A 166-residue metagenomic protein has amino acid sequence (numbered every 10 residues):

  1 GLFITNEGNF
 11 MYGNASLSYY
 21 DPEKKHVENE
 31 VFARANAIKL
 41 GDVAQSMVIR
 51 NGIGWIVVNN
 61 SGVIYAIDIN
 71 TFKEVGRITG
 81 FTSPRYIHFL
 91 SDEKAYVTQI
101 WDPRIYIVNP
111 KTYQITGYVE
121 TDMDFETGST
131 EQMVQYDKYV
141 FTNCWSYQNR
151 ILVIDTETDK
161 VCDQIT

Functional and structural regions predicted by a protein language model:
G1-Y19, K25-G52: Beta-strand-rich domains and repeat architectures in extracellular enzymes and scaffolds, especially beta-propellers
L2-Y12, I56-N60, V97-W101, F141-S146: Conserved beta-strand positions in repeat-built beta-propeller and related beta-rich domains
M11-S18, V63-Y65, R104-I107, Q148-V153: Structural motif
H26-K39, T71-I78, Q114-D124, K160-T166: A short beta-strand motif characteristic of beta-propeller blades
I38-R50, F81-D92, M123-Y139, T166: Beta-rich, blade/repeat-based domains predominating in secreted/periplasmic proteins but also intracellular
R50-S83, H88-L90, A95, R104: Acidic/His-rich segments in extracytoplasmic proteins that coordinate ligands and/or metal ions
Y113-T166: Solenoidal tandem-repeat scaffolds enriched in leucines and small polar residues
